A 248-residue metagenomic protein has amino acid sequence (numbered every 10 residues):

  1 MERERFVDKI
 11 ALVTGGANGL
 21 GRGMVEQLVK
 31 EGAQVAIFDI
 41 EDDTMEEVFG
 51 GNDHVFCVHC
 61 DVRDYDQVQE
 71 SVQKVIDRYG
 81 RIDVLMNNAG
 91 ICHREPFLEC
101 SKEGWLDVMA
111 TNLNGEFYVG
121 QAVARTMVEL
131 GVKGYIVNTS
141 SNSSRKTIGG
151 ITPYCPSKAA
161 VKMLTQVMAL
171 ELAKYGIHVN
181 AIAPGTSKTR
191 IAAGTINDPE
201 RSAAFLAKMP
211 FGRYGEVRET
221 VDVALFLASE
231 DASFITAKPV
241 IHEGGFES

Functional and structural regions predicted by a protein language model:
E2-R5, K146, L225, T236-S248: Short C-terminal tail/terminal secondary-structure segment of NAD(P)H-dependent dehydrogenase/reductase domains
E4-V35: Canonical Rossmann dinucleotide-binding motif of NAD(H)/NADP(H)-dependent dehydrogenases/reductases, specifically
P96-F97, G104-M109, F205: Substrate-binding pocket helix/loop in short-chain dehydrogenase/reductase
L98, K146-T152, K174, G212 (+1 more regions): Active-site loop immediately N-terminal to the catalytic Tyr-X3-Lys motif of short-chain dehydrogenase/reductase
G120, S157, T165: Active-site helix of classical SDR
R125, L170-K174, S233: Alpha-helical segment proximal to the catalytic Tyr-Lys
S141: Residue(s) in the substrate-gating loop at a strand-loop-helix junction that position the organic substrate next
